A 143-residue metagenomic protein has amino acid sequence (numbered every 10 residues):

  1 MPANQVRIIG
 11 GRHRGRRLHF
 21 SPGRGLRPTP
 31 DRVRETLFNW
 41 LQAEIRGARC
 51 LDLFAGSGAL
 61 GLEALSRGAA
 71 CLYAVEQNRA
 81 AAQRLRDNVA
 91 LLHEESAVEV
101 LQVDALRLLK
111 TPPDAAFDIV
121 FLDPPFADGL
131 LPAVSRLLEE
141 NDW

Functional and structural regions predicted by a protein language model:
M1-W143: Class I S-adenosyl-L-methionine-dependent methyltransferase catalytic core
